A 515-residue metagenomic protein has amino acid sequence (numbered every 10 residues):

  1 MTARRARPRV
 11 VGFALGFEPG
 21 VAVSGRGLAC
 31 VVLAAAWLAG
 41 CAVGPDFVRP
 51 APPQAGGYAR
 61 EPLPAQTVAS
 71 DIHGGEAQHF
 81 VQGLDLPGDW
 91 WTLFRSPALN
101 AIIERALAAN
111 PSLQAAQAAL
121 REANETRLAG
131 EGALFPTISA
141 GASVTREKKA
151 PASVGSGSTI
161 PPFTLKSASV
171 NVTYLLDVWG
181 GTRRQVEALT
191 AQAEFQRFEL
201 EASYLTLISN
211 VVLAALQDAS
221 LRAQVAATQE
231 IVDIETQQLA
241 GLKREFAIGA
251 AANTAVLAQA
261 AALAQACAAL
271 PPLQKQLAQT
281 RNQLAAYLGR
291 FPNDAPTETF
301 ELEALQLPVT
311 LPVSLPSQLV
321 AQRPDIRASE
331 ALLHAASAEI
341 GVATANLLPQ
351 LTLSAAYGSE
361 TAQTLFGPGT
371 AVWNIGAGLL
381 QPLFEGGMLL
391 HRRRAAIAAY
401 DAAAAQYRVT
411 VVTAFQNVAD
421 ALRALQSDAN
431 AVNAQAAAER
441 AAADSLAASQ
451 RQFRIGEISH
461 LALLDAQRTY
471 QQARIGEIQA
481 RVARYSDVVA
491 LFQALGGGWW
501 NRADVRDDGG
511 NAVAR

Functional and structural regions predicted by a protein language model:
M1-S24: N-terminal secretory signal peptides that target proteins for export/translocation
T2-A3, V23, G27-L33, W37-A108 (+7 more regions): Terminal intrinsically disordered/low-complexity segments used for targeting and assembly
A42-V212, Q350-A355, V372-N374, L383-R393: Short flexible linkers and secondary-structure junctions
Q114-A115, E131, L176-Y204, T254 (+8 more regions): Sec/SRP-type N-terminal targeting helices
L120-E122, R127, V144, V186-A188 (+26 more regions): Heptad-repeat amphipathic alpha-helical coiled-coil interaction surface used for oligomerization/assembly
T182, F198-L315, A424, A438 (+3 more regions): Periplasmic alpha-helical coiled-coil/stalk elements that build and connect Gram-negative outer-membrane
F246-A250, F453-E457, A494-G498: A short glycine-centered flexible hinge/capping loop motif at secondary-structure junctions
G249-A252, A414, A421, G456-H460: Alpha-helical heptad-repeat coiled-coil segments that mediate oligomerization/polymerization in large
